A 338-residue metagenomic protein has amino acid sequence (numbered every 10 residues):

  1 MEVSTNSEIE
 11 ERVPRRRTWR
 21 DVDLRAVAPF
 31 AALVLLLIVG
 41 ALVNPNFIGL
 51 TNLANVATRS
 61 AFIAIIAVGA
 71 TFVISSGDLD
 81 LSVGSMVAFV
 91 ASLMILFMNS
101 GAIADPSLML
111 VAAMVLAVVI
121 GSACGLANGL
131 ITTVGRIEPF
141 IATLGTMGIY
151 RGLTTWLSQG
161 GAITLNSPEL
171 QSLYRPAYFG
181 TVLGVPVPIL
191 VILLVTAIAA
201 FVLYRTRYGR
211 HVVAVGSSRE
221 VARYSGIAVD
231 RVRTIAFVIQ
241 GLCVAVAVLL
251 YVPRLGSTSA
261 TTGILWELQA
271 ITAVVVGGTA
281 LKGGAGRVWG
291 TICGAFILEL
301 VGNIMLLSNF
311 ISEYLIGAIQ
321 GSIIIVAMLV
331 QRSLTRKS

Functional and structural regions predicted by a protein language model:
M1-I38, L42, Y224-R231, V301-S338: Cytosolic-side transmembrane-helix boundaries in multi-pass membrane proteins
A28-A41, A70, V118-G121, M147-G152 (+5 more regions): Hydrophobic core segments of alpha-helical transmembrane domains in multi-pass membrane transport and ion-translocation
I38-V43, L50-A102, P106, L130-I137 (+3 more regions): Single transmembrane alpha-helix segments in multi-pass membrane proteins
P45-N55, T154-G161, L203, G209 (+2 more regions): Inter-helical junctions in multi-pass inner-membrane proteins, predominant in energy-converting antiporter-like
I103-T146, C293-G294, L298: Alpha-helical transmembrane segments within multi-pass membrane transporters and channels
M109-A117, A123-N128, T181-T258: Helix-loop-helix "hairpin" substructures at the membrane interface of multi-pass membrane proteins
P139-R205, V232-I235, R254-G263, L307 (+1 more regions): Transmembrane helix-bundle core of multi-pass membrane transporters and related energy-transducing complexes
V244, R254-G321: Transmembrane alpha-helical segments in multi-pass inner-membrane proteins
